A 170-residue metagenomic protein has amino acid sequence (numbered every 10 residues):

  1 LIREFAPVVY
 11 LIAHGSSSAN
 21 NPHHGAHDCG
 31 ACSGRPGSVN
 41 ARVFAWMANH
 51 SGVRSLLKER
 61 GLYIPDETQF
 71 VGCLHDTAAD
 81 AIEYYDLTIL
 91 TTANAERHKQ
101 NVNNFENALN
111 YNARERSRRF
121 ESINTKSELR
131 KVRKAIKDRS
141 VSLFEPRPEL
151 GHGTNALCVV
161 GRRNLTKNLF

Functional and structural regions predicted by a protein language model:
L1-V8, A13-K99: Catalytic or ion-translocation cores adjacent to nucleophile or general acid/base/metal-coordination motifs in diverse
A93-F170: Long, compositionally biased intrinsically disordered regions
